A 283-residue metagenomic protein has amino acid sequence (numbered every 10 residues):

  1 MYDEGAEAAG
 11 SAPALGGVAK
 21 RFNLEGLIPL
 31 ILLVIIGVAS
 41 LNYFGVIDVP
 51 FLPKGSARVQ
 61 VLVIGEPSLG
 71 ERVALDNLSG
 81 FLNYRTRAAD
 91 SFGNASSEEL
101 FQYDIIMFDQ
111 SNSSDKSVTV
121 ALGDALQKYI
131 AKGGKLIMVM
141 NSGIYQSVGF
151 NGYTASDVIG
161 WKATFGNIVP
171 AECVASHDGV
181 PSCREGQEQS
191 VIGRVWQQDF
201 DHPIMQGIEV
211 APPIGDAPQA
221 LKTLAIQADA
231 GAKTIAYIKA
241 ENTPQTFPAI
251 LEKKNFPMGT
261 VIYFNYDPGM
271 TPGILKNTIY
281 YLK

Functional and structural regions predicted by a protein language model:
M1-R58, N242-A249, N255-K283: Extracellular ligand-binding/catalytic regions of CAZymes and related secreted enzymes and adhesion modules
L52-V73: Short extracytoplasmic/periplasmic juxtamembrane "stem" segments immediately C-terminal to an N-terminal membrane anchor
P53-R58, E98-Y103, I130-A131, Q227-G231 (+1 more regions): Flexible, charged surface loops at secondary-structure boundaries
V63, T86, T234, M258-Y263: Conserved beta-strand scaffold positions in the cores of enzyme catalytic domains, especially in NTP/NDP-utilizing
V63-G65, M140, N265: Short beta-strand/turn micro-motifs composed of small residues that flank or help shape donor/cofactor-binding pockets
L69-G152: Helical hinge/lid and interdomain linker segments adjacent to catalytic or ligand-binding clefts that mediate domain
D115-I208: A glycine-rich, often tryptophan-bearing local segment used as a flexible ligand/cofactor-contacting loop or short
C183-P257, N265-G273: Catalytic beta-strand/loop cores that center a nucleophilic Ser/Cys/Thr and support acyl-enzyme chemistry
